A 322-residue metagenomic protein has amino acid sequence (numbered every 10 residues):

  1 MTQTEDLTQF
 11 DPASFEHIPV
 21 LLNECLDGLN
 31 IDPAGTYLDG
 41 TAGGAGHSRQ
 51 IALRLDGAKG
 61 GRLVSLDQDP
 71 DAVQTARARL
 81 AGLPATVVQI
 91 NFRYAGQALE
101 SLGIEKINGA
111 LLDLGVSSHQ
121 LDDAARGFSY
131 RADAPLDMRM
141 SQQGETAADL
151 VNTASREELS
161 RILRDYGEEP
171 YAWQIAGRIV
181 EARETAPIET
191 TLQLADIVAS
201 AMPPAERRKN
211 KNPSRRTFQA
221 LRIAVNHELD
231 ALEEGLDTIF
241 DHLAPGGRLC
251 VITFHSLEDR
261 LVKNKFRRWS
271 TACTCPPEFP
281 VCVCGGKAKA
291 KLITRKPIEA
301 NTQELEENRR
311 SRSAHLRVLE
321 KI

Functional and structural regions predicted by a protein language model:
M1-I322: S-adenosyl-L-methionine-dependent methyltransferase catalytic core, i.e., the SAM/SAH-binding region
